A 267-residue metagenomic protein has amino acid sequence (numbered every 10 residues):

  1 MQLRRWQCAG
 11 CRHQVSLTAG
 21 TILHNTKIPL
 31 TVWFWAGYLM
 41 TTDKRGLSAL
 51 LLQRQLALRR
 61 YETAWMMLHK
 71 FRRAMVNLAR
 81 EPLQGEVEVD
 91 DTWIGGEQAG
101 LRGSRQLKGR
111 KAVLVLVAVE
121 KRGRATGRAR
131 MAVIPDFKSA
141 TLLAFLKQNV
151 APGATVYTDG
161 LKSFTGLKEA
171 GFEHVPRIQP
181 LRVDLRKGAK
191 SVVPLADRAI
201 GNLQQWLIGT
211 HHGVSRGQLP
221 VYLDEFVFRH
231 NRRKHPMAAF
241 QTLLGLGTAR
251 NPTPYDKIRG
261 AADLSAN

Functional and structural regions predicted by a protein language model:
M1-N267: Residue-level recognition of single "structural anchor" positions that define or cap local secondary structure
